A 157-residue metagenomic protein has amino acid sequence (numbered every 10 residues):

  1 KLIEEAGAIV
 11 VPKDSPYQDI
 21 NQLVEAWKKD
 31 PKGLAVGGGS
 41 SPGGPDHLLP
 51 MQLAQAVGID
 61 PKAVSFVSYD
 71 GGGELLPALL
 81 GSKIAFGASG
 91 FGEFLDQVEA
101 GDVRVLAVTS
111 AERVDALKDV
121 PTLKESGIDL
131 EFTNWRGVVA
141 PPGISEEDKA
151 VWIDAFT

Functional and structural regions predicted by a protein language model:
K1-E74, W135-T157: Hinge/capping helix and adjacent helix->loop/strand transition within the periplasmic-binding protein
E5, D30-G33, S82-K83, A100-D102 (+1 more regions): Structured helix-beta-strand junction loops
Q18, E93-T157: C-terminal lobe and pocket-closing loops of periplasmic/extracytoplasmic Venus-flytrap solute-binding proteins
L23, L79, L123: Residue-level signature of catalytic and energy-coupling elements of molecular machines, predominantly ATP/GTP-dependent
W27, Q52, G73-G87, G92-D102: Short helices/loops that flank or line small-molecule/ion binding pockets
L48-L49, L76-P77, L117-P121: Short, well-ordered secondary-structure micro-motifs
Y69, A88-S89, V108: Short beta-strand and adjacent tight-turn residues that come in two discontinuous sequence segments and form the edges
